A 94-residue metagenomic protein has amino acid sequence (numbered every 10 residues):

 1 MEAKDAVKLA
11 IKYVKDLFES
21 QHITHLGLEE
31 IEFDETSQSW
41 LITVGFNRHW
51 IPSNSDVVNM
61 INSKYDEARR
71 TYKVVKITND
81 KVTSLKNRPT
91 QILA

Functional and structural regions predicted by a protein language model:
M1-A94: Long, terminal "pre-/pro-" and other extracytoplasmic accessory regions that lie outside the mature folded/catalytic
